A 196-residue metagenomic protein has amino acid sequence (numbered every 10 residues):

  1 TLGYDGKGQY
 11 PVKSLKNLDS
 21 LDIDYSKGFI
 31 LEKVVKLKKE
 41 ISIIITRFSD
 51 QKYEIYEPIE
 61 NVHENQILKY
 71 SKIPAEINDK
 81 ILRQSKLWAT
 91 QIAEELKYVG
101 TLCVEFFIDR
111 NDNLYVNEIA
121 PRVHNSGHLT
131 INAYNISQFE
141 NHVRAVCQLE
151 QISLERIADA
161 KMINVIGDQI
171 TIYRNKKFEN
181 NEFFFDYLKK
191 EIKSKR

Functional and structural regions predicted by a protein language model:
T1-E95: Active-site nucleotide/adenylate-binding loops and adjacent lid/helix of ATP-dependent enzymes
G28-E32, L102-C103, I152-S153, K195-R196: A short linear hydrophobic-aromatic micro-motif
S42-I44, C103-F107: Short, surface-exposed charged micro-motifs
E54, L102, L114-E118: Protein kinase-like catalytic core scaffold
I59-V62, I119-V123: Short beta->alpha transition motifs characteristic of CBS
R83-V104, A120-Q169: Active-site "cap" helix and flanking loop/linker of ATP-utilizing ligase/carboxylase catalytic domains
D109-N111: Activation-loop N-terminal segment of eukaryotic-like protein kinases
I157-D159, V165-R196: Glycine-rich active-site loop/lid that clamps phosphate-bearing ligands
